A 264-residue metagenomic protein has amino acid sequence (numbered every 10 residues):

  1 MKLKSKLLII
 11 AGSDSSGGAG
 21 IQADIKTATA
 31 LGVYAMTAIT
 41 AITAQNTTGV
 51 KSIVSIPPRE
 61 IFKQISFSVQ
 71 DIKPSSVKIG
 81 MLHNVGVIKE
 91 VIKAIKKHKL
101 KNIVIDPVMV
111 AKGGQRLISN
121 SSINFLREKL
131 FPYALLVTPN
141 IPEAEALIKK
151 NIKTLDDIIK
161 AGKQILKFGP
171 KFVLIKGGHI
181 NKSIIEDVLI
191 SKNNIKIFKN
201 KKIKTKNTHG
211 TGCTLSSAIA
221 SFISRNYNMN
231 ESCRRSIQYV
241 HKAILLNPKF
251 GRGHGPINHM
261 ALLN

Functional and structural regions predicted by a protein language model:
K2-I9, T29-K112: Conserved N-terminal subdomain of the carbohydrate kinase-like
K4, S55, N230-N264: Charged C-terminal helix
I10-S16, I195-H209: Short pre-catalytic strand/loop immediately N-terminal to key active-site residues, enriched for Gly-Thr
S15-A19, L82-I92, L117-S121: Glycine-rich anion/phosphate-binding loops
G17-V33: N-terminal basic/disordered segments at the start of proteins
Q22-T27, E145-A146, T205-M229: Short, small-residue alpha-helix embedded
L31-M36, K196, F222-S236: Phosphate-handling active-site elements
N120-I195: Conserved phosphate/ATP/ADP-binding segment of small-molecule kinases
